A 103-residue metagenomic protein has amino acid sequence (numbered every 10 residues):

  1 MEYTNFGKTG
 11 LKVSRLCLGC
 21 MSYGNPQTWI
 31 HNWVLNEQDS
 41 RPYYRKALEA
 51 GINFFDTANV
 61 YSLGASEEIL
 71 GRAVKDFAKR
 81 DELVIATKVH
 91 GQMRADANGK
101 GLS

Functional and structural regions predicted by a protein language model:
M1-V84: N-terminal binding-site loop/beta-alpha segment at the start of enzyme catalytic domains that lines or forms
Q27, R94-D96: Intrinsically disordered, low-complexity acidic/polar segments
D81-R94: A short, structured active-site edge motif that brings together acidic residues
N98-S103: Short, intrinsically disordered, charge-balanced linker/junction segments flanking boundaries in proteins
